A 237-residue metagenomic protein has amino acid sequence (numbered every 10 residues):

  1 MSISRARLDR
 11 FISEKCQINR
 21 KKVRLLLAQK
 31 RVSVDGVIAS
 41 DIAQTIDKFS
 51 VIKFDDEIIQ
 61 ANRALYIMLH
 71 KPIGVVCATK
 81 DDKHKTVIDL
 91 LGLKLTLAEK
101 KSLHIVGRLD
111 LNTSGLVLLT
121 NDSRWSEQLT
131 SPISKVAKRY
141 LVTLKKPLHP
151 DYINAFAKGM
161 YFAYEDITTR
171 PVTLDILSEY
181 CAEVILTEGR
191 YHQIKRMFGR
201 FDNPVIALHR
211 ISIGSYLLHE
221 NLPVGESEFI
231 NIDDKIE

Functional and structural regions predicted by a protein language model:
S2-E237: Basic, flexible Lys/Arg- and Gly-enriched helix-loop patches that mediate nucleic-acid binding at interfaces with rRNA
